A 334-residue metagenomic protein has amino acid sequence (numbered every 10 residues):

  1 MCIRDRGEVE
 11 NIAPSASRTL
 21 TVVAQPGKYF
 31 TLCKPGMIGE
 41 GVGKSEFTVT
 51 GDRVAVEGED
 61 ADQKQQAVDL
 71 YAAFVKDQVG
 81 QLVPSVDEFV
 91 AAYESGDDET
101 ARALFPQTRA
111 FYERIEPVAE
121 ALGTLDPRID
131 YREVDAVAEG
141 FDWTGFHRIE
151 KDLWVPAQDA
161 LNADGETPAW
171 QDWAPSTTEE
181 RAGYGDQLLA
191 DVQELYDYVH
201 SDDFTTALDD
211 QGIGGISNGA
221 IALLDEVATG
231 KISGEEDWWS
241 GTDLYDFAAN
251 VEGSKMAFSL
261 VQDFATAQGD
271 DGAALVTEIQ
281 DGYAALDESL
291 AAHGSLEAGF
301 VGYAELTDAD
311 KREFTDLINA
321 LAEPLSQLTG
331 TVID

Functional and structural regions predicted by a protein language model:
M1-D5: Conserved small/polar residues in nucleotide/adenosyl-binding loops
R6-I12: Solvent-exposed serine/threonine-rich low-complexity stretches and specific carbohydrate-binding patches
G7, E40-K44, T144: Short edge beta-strand segments in beta-sheet-rich domains
I12-V56: Extracellular/periplasmic metallocenter environments
D52-D334: Mature extracytoplasmic or organellar-lumen-exposed domains after removal of signal/transit peptides
